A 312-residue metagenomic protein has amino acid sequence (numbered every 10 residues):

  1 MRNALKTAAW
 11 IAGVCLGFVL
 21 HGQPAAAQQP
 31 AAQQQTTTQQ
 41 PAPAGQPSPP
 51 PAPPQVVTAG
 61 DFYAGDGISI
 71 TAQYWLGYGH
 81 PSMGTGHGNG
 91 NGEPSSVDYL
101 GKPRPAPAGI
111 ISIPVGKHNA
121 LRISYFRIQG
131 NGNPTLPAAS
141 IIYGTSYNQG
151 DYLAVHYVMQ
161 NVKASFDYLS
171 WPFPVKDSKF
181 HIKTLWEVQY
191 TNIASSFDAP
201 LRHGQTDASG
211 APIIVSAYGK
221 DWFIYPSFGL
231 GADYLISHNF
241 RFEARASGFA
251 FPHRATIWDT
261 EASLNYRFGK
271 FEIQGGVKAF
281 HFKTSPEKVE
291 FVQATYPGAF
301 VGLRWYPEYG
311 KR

Functional and structural regions predicted by a protein language model:
Q29-S124, Y306-E308: Short glycine/proline- and aromatic-enriched beta-strand/turn motifs that initiate or cap beta-hairpins
T58-D66, H118, W171-H181, I236-F240 (+2 more regions): Short loop/turn motifs that connect adjacent beta-strands in outer-membrane beta-barrel proteins
D66-I68, P103-P107, V158-V162, F180 (+4 more regions): Residues that define the transmembrane beta-barrel architecture of outer-membrane proteins
A72, G109-I113, A164-Y168, W186-V188 (+4 more regions): Residues on the lipid-exposed face of transmembrane beta-strands in outer-membrane beta-barrel proteins
Q73-G77, F126-I128, L169, E187-T191 (+3 more regions): Outer-membrane beta-barrel pore domains and translocons
H80-P105, R127-N161, N192-F223, F251 (+2 more regions): Extracellular/periplasm-exposed beta-strand and loop segments of Gram-negative cell-envelope proteins, dominated by
F240-A255, A279: Transmembrane beta-strand segments that form the barrel wall of outer-membrane beta-barrel proteins
T260-R312: Predominantly the C-terminal beta-signal and adjacent terminal strand-loop region of outer-membrane beta-barrel
